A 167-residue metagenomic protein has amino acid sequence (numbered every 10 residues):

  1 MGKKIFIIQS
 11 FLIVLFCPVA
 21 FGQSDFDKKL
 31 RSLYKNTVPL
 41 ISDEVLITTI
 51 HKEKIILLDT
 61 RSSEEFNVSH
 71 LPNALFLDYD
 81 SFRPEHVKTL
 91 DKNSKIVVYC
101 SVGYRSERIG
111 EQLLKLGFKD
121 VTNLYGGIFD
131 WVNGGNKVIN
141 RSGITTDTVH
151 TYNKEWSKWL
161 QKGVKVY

Functional and structural regions predicted by a protein language model:
M1-S10: Bacterial N-terminal signal peptides that target proteins for export
G2, A20-E44, H51, N67-S94 (+1 more regions): Rhodanese-like catalytic fold shared by cysteine-dependent sulfurtransferases and DSP/PTP-type phosphatases
Q9-V19: Bacterial N-terminal signal peptides
L46, K54-R61, A74: Short hydrophobic beta-strand that contains or immediately precedes a catalytic carboxylate
Y99: Short, surface-exposed ligand- or partner-binding patches at beta-edge/loop junctions that are enriched in aromatics
G103-Y104: Residue-level detector of alpha-helix initiation sites
